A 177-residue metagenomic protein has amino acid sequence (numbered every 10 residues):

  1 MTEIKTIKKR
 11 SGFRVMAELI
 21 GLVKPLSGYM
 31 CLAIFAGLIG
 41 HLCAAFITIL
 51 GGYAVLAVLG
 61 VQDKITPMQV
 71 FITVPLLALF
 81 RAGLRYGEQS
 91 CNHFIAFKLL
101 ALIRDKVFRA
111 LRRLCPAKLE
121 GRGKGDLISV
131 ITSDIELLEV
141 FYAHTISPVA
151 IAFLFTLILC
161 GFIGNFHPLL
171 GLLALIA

Functional and structural regions predicted by a protein language model:
M1-C43, K64-V70, E88-N92, A96 (+3 more regions): Membrane-integrated ABC transporters
G12, A44-G52, L77-E120, K124 (+3 more regions): Juxtamembrane helix-loop junctions of ABC transporter transmembrane domains
I20-G21, A57, G161-F162: Surface-exposed charged/polar residues within alpha-helices that form helix-capping/stabilizing sites and interaction
G21-P25, G60, A143, S147: Alpha-solenoid HEAT/Armadillo repeat architecture
M30-L84, G164-L169: Transmembrane helix-loop-helix hairpins at lipid-water interfaces of multipass membrane proteins, especially the type-1
C31-L32, T66, L119-G121, V140 (+1 more regions): Short, hydrophobic secondary-structure boundary micro-motifs
F35, I39, C43, I47 (+1 more regions): Hydrophobic alpha-helical transmembrane segments of ABC transporter permease domains
V61-Q62, S90-F97, C160-G171: Transmembrane helix-loop junctions in multipass membrane proteins, especially transporters and channels
